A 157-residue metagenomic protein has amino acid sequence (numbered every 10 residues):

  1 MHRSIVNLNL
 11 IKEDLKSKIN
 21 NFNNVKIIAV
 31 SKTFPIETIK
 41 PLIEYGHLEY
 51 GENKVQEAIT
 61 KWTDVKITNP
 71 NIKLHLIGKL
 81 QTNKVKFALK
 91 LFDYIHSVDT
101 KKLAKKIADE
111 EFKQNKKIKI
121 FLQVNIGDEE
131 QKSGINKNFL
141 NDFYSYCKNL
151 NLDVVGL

Functional and structural regions predicted by a protein language model:
M1-G156: Conserved alpha/beta-domain cores
